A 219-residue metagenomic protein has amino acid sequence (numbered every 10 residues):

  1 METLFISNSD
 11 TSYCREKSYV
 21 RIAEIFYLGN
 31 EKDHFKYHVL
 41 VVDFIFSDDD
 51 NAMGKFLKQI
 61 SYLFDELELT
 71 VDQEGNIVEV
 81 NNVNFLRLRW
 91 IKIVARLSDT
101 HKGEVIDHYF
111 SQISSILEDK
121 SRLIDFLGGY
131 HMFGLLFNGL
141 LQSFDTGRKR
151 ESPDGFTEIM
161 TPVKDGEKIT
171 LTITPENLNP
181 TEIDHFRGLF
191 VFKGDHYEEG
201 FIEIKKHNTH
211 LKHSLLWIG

Functional and structural regions predicted by a protein language model:
M1-V71, G134-G219: Acidic, serine/threonine-rich low-complexity disordered tracts
E74-T170: Solvent-exposed helix/loop surface patches that form functional interfaces
